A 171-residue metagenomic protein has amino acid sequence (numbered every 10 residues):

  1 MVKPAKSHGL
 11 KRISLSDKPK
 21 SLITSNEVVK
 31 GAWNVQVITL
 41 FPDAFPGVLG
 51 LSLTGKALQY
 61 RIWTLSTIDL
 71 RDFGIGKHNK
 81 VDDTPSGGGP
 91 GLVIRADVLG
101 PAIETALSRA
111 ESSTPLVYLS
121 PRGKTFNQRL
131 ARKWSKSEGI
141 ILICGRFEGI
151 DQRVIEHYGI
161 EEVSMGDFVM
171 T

Functional and structural regions predicted by a protein language model:
V2-A110: N-terminal nucleotide/polyanion-binding subdomain common to many enzyme families
V29-K30, K133-K136, E162: Solvent-exposed alpha-helices and their adjacent loops that cap or buttress functional pockets in soluble metabolic
Q36-I38, S66-I68, P115-V117, I140-I141 (+1 more regions): Hydrophobic/aromatic beta-strand patches that form the interior of the parallel beta-sheet core in alpha/beta enzyme
L40, L70, L119-R122, C144-F147 (+1 more regions): Fold-independent oxyanion-binding glycine-rich loops and adjacent beta-strand/coil segments at enzyme active sites
S52-A57, R132-K136, H157-Y158: Short, solvent-exposed amphipathic alpha-helical segments in soluble enzyme and RNA/protein-processing domains
L65, G149-Q152, H157-E161: Donor/substrate-binding cores of folate-linked one-carbon enzymes
R95-R146, Q152: S-adenosyl-L-methionine/SAH cofactor-binding core of RNA-modifying enzymes
I160-T171: A contiguous pocket-lining binding segment that forms or flanks enzyme active sites
